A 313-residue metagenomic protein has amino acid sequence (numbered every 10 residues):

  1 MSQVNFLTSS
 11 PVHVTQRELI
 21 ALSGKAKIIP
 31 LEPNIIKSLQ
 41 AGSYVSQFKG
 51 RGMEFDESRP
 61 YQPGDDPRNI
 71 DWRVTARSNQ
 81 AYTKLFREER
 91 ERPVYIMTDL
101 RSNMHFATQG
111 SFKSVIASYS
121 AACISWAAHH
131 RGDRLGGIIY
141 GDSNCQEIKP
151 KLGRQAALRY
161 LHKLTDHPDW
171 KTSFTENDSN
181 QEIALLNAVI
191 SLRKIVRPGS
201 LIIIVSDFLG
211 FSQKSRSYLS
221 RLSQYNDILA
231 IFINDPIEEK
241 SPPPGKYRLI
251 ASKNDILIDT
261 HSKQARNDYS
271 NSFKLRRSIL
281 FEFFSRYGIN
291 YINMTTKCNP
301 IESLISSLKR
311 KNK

Functional and structural regions predicted by a protein language model:
S2-Y44, P60-D65, V74, T83-Y119 (+1 more regions): Exposed, interaction-prone extracellular/peripheral surfaces
F48-G52: A positional/architectural concept
E57: Acidic, metal-associated active-site segment
R68-S78: N-terminal low-complexity, intrinsically disordered segments
I124: Active-site SXXK
